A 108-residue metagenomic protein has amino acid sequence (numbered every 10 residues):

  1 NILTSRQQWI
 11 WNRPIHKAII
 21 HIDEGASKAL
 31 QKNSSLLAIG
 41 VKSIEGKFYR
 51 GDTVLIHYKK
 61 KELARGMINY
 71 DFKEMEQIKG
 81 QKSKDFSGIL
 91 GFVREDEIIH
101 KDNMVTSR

Functional and structural regions predicted by a protein language model:
N1-R108: C-terminal catalytic "cap/lid" subdomain
